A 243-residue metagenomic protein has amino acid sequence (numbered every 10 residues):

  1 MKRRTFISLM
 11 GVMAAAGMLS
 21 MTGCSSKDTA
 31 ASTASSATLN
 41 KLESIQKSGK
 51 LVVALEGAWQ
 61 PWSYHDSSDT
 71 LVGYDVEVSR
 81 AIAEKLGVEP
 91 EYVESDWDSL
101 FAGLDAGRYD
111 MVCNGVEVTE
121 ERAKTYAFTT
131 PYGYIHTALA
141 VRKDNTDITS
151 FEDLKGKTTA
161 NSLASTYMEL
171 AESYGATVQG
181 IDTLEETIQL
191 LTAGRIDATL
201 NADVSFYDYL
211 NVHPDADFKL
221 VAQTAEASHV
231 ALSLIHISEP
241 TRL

Functional and structural regions predicted by a protein language model:
R3-I7: N-terminal export leaders
M21-T33: Bacterial lipoprotein signal-peptidase II cleavage site
S32, S44, R142-T158: Flexible hinge/capping segments at coil-to-helix
A34-G115: Extracytoplasmic small-molecule ligand-binding "clamshell" domains of the periplasmic binding protein/Venus flytrap
A54-G57, F128-S150, L232-L234: Hydrophobic/proline-rich hinge and linker segments of small-molecule sensing/allosteric domains, predominantly
Y92-A102, T146, A164-S165, Q179-A193 (+1 more regions): Short helix-initiation/N-cap motifs at beta->coil->alpha
A102, V116-K124, L170-S173, T192 (+1 more regions): A ligand-binding cleft/hinge motif common to bilobed small-molecule-binding domains
I235-L243: Residue-level detector of conserved catalytic or cofactor/ligand-binding positions in enzyme active sites
